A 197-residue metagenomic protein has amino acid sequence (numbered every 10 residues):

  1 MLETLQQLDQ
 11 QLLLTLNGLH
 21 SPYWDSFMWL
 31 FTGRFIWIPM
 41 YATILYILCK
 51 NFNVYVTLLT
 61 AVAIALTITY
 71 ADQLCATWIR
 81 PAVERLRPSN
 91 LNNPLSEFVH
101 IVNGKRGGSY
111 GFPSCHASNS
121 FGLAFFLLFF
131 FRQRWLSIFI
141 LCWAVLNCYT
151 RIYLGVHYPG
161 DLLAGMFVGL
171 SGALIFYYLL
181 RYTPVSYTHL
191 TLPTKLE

Functional and structural regions predicted by a protein language model:
M1-M40, C75-G107: N-terminal transmembrane-helix/juxtamembrane module of multi-pass inner/ER membrane proteins
M40-L48, A117-Q133, C142, F167-L179: Membrane-interfacial alpha-helical segments at the cytosolic side of multi-pass membrane proteins
V56-F130, L136, A144: Membrane-interface loops
V62, L66-A71, A164-G172, F176: Hydrophobic faces of alpha-helical transmembrane segments in multi-pass integral membrane proteins
Y70-W78, T150-Y158, F176-R181: Juxtamembrane membrane-interface segments at transmembrane alpha-helix termini
R85-S89, L146-L170: Interfacial helix-loop-helix junctions of multi-pass membrane proteins
R181-Y187: Membrane-interface capping segments at transmembrane-helix boundaries
T188-T194: Conserved small/polar residues in nucleotide/adenosyl-binding loops
